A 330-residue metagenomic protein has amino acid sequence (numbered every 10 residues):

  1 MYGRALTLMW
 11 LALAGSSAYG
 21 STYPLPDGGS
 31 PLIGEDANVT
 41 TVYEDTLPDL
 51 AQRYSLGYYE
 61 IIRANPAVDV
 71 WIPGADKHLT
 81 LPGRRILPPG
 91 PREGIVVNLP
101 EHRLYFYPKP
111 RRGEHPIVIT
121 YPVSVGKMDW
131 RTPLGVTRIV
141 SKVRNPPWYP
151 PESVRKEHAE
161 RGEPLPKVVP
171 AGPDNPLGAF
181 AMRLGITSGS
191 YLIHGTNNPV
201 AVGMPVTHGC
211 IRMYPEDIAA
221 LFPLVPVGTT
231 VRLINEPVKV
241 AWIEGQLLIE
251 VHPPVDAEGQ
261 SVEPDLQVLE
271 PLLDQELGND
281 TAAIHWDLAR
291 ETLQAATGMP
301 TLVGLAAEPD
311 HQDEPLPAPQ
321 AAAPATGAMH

Functional and structural regions predicted by a protein language model:
M1-T7: Bacterial N-terminal signal peptides that target proteins for export
A14-S17: N-terminal signal peptide c-region/cleavage motif recognized by signal peptidases
G20-I33, Y58-G94, P237: Extracellular LysM carbohydrate-binding repeats and other cell-envelope/extracellular binding modules
T22-S55: Primarily a LysM-type cell-wall glycan-binding module
V42-I72, E114-I117: LysM (lysin motif) carbohydrate-binding repeats in extracellular/periplasmic proteins that recognize
E44, G74-L79, G228-V231: Loop/turn positions that initiate beta-strands
R85-P199, A220-P223, V251-M329: Gly/Pro-biased beta-strand-loop elements
